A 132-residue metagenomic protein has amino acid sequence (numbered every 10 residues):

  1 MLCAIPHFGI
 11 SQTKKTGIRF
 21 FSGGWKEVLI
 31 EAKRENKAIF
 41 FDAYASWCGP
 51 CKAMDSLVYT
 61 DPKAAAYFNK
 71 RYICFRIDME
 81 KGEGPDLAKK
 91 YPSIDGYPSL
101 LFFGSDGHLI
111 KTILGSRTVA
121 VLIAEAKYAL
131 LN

Functional and structural regions predicted by a protein language model:
M1-T13: Bacterial Sec-dependent N-terminal signal peptides
T13-R19: A detector for short, charged/polar N-terminal pre-domain segments
F20-A38: A short beta-strand-turn-helix
E27-L29, K33, T60-L131: Thioredoxin-like thiol-disulfide oxidoreductase module
N36-I39, A43-W47, G96: Short pre-active-site segment immediately N-terminal to redox-active cysteine/selenocysteine motifs in thiol-based
A43-Y59: Conserved redox-active cysteine motifs that mediate thiol-disulfide chemistry, especially di-cysteine Cys-X(1-2)-Cys
